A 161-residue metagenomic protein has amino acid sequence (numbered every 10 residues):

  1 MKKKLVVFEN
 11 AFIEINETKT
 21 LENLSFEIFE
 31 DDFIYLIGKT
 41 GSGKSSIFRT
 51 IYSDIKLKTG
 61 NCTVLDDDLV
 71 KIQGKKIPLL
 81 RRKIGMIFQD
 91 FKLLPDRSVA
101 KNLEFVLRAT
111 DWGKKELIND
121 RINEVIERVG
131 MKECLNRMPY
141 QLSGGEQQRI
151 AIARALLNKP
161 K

Functional and structural regions predicted by a protein language model:
Y52: Helix-to-loop junction immediately C-terminal to a conserved catalytic motif
G60-L69: Conserved ABC transporter NBD signature motif
D68, E116-C134: Conserved ABC ATPase "signature" region
L69-G85, K115: ABC ATPase NBD coupling module
A100-R108, N119: Short helical segment in ABC ATPase nucleotide-binding domains corresponding to the A-loop/adjacent helical element
M138-L142, E146: Conserved ABC ATPase signature
L157-K161: A short, proline-enriched helix->beta-strand linker immediately N-terminal to the Walker B motif in ABC-type P-loop
